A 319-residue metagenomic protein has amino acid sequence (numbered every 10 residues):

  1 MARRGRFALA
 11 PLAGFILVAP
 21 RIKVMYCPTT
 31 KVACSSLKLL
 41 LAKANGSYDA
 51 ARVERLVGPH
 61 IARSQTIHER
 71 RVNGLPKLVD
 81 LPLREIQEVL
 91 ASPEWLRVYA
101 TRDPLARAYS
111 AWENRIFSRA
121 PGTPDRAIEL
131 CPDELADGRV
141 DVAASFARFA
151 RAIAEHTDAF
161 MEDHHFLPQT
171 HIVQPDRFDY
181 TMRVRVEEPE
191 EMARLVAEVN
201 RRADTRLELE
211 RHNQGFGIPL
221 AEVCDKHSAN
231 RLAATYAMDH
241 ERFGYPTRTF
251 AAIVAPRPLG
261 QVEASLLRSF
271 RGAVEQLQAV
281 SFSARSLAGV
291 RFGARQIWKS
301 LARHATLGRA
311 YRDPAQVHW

Functional and structural regions predicted by a protein language model:
M1-W319: Membrane-interface amphipathic segments in extracytoplasmic regions
